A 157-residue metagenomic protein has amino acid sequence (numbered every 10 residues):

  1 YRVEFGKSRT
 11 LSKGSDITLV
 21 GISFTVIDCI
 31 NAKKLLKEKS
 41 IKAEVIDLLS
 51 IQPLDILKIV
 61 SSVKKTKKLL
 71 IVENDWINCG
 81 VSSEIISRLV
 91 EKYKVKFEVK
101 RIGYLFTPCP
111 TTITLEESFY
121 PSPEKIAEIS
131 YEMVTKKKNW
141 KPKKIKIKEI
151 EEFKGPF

Functional and structural regions predicted by a protein language model:
Y1-F157: Thiamine diphosphate
